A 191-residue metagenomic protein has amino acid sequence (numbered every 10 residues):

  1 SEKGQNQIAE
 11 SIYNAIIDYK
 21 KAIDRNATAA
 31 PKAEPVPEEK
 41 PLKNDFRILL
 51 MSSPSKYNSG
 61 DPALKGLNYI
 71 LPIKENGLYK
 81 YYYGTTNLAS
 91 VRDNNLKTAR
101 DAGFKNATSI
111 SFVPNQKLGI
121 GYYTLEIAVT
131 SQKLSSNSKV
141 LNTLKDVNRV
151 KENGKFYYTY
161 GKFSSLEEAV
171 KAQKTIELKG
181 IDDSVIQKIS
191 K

Functional and structural regions predicted by a protein language model:
S1-D24: Active-site-adjacent mobile loop/cap segments within catalytic or ligand-binding domains
D24-T28, T108-S111: Short beta-strand elements
R25-E38: Short, highly charged C-terminal tails/helix-capping segments
E38-N44, S52-Y122, V129-K191: Extracytoplasmic
